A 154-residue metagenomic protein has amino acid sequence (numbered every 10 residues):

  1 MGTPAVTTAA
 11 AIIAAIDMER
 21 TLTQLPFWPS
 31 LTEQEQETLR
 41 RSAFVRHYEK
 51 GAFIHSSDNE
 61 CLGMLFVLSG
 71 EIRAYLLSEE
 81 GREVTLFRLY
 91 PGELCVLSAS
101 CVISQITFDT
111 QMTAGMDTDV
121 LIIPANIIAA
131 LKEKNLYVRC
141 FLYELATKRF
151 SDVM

Functional and structural regions predicted by a protein language model:
G2-V45, E49, A99-V102: Cyclic nucleotide-binding regulatory module and flanking cytosolic helices
S30-Q36, N59, L89, L94 (+1 more regions): Short capping/connector residues at structural and topological boundaries
L31, G81, K134-V138: Alpha-helical structural elements of signaling/regulatory helical domains
S42-A43, G63, I72, V120-L121: Generic alpha-helical hydrophobic packing signal
K50-G51, I123: Conserved beta-strand termini and adjacent loop/short-helix elements that scaffold enzyme active sites in alpha/beta
A52-G115: Cyclic nucleotide-binding regulatory domains
R88-T147, S151: Cyclic-nucleotide recognition modules
